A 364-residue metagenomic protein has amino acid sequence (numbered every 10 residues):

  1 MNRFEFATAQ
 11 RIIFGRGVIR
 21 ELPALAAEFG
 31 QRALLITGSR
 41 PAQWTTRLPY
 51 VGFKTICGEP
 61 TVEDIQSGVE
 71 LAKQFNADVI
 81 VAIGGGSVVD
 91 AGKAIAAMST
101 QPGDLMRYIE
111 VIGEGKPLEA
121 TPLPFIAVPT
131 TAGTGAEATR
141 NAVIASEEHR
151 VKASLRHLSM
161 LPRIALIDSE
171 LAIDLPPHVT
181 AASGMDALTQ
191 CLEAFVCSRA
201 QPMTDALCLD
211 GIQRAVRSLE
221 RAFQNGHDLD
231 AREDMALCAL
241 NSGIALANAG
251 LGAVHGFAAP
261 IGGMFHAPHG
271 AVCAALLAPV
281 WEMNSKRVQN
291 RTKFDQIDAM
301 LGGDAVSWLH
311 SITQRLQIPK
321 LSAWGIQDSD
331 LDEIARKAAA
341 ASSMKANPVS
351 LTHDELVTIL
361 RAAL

Functional and structural regions predicted by a protein language model:
M1-V79: ATP/NTP phosphate-donor binding region
I19-L22, P41-W44, V62-I65, S87-G92 (+3 more regions): Short glycine/serine/threonine-rich phosphate/pyrophosphate-binding segments that cradle anionic phosphate groups
E63-E170: Glycine/threonine-rich beta-strand-loop-alpha-helix active-site module that forms ligand/phosphate-binding
G133, L240-G270, A341-A346: Glycine-rich phosphate/pyrophosphate-binding beta-alpha loops
N141-A249: Carboxylate- and glycine-rich phosphate/diphosphate-binding segment that chelates Mg2+/Mn2+
G263-D330: Gly/Pro-rich interdomain helix-loop hinge
D328-L364: Short, amphipathic C-terminal "tail helix"
